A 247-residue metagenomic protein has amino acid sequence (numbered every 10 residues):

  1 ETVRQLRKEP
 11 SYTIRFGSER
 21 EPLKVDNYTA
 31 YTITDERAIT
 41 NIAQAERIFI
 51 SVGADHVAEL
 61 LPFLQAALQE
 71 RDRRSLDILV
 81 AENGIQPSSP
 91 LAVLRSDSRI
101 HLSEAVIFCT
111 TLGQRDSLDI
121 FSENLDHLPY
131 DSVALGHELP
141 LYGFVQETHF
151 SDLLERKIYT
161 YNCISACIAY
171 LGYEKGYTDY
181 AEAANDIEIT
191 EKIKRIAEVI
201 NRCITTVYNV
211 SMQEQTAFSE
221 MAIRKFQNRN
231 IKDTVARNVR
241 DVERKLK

Functional and structural regions predicted by a protein language model:
E1-I39, Q44-K247: Substrate/ligand-engaging "lid" and interaction regions
